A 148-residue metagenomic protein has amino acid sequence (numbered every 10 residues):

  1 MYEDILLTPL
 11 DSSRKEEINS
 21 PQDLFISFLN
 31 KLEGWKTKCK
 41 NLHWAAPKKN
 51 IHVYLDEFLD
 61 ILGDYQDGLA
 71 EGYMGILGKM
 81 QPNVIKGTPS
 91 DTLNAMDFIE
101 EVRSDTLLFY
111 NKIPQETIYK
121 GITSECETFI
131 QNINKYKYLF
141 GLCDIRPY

Functional and structural regions predicted by a protein language model:
M1-L24, G121-S124, P147-Y148: Charge-dense, intrinsically disordered terminal/linker segments
E17-L29, W35, T92-A95: Disorder-to-helix initiation segments
F25, L32, L55, I99 (+1 more regions): Hydrophobic packing residues in well-ordered alpha-helices of helical domains and bundles
F28-W44, L69-G72, D105-Y110, I133-C143: Long, well-ordered alpha-helical segments
G34-E57, K79, K112-K120: Helix-loop segments that flank and shape redox-cofactor active sites
N50-Q81: Conserved alpha-helical segments that form or flank metal/cofactor-binding pockets of metalloenzymes
G75-K79, L139-Y148: Long amphipathic alpha-helical segments
I85-F140: Acidic/histidine-rich alpha-helical segments that form the ligand environment of transition-metal centers
